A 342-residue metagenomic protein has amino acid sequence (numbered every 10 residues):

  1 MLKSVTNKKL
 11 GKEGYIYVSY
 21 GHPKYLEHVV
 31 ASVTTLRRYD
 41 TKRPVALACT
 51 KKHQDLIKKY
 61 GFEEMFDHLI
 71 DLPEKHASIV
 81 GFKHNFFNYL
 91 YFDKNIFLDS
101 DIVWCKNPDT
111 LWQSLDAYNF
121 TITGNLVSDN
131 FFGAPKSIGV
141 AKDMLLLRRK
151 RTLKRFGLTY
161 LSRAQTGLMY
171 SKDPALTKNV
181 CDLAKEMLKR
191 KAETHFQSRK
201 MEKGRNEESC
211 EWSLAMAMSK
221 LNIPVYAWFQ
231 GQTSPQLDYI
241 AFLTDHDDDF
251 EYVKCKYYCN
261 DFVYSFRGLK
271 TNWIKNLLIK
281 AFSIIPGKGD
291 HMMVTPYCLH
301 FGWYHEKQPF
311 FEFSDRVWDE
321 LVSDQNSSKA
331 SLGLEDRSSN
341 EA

Functional and structural regions predicted by a protein language model:
M1-K12, R155-S162, S171, A175-A342: A glycosyltransferase accessory/donor-loop signature
M1-V30: N-proximal low-complexity "stem/linker" segments adjacent to membrane-targeting elements
T35-R43: Short, acidic, metal-binding catalytic loop of nucleotide-sugar glycosyltransferases
V45-K51, I122-G124: Short internal beta-strands
K51-L90: Active-site-proximal specificity loops/subdomain of glycosyltransferases
N95: Short aromatic/hydrophobic "clamp" motif used to bind/position activated sugar donors
D99-V103: The conserved acidic donor/metal-binding loop of glycosyltransferases
K106-M144: Conserved donor-nucleotide/metal-binding helix-loop-beta segment in metal-dependent transferases, i.e., the alpha-helix
